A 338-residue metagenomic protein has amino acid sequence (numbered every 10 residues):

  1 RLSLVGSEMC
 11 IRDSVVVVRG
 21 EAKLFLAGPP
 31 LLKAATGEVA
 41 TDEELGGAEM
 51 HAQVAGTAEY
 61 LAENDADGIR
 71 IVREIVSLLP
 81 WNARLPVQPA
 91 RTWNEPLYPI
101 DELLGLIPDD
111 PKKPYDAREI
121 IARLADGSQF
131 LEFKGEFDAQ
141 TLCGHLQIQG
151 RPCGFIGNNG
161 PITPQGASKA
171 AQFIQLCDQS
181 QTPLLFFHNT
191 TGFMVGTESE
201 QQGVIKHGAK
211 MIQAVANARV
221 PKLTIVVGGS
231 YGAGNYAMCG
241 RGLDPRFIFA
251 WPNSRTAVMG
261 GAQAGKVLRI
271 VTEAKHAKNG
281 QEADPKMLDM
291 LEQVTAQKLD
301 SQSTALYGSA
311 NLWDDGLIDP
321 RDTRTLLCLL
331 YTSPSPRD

Functional and structural regions predicted by a protein language model:
R1, S7-E8, R12-S333, R337: Ligand-binding clefts of soluble mixed alpha/beta catalytic domains
